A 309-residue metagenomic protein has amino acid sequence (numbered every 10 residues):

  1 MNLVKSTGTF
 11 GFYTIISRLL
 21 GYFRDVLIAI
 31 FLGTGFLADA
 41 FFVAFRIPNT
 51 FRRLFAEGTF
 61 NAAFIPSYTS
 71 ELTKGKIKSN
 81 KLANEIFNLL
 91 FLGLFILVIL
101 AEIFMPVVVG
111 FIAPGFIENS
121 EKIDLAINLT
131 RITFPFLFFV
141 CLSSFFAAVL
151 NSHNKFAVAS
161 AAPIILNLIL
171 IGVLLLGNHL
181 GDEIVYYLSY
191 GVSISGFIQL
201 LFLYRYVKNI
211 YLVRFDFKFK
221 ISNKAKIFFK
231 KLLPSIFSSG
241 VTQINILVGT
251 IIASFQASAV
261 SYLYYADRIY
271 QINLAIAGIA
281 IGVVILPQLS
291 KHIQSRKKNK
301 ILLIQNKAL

Functional and structural regions predicted by a protein language model:
M1-L309: Membrane-embedded alpha-helical bundles of multi-pass transporters/translocases, especially carrier/permease families
